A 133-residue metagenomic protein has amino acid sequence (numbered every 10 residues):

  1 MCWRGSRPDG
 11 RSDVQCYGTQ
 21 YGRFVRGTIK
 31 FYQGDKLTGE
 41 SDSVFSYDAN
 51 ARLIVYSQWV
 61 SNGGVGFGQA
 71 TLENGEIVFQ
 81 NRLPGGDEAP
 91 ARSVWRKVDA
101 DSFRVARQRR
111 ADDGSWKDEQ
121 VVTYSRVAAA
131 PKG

Functional and structural regions predicted by a protein language model:
M1-G133: Hydrophobic small-molecule pocket/channel-lining residues, especially in calycin-type beta-barrels
